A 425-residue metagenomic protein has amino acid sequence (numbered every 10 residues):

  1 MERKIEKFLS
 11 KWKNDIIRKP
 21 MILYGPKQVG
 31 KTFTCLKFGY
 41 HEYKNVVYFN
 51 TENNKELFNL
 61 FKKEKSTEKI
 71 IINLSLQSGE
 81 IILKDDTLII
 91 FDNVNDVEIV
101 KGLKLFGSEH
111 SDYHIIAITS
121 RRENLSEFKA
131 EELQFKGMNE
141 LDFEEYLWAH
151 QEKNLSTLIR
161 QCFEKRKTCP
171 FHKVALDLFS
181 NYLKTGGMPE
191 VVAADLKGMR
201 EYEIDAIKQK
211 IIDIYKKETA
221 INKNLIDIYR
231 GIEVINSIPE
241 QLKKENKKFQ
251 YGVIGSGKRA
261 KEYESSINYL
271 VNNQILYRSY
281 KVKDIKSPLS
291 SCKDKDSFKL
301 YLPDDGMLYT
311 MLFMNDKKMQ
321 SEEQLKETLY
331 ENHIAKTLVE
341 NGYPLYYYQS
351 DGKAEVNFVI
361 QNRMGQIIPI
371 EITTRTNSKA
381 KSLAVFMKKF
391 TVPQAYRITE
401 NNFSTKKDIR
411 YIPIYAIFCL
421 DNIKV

Functional and structural regions predicted by a protein language model:
M1-N14: N-terminal pre-Walker A segment at the start of P-loop NTPase domains
K31: Conserved lysine of the Walker
T34, F38: Hydrophobic positions on the alpha1 helix immediately C-terminal to the Walker A/P-loop
E80-I99: Conserved P-loop NTPase "ATPase switch" module shared by AAA+ and STAND
I90-D92, Y113-S120, G137: Structural recognition of the conserved hydrophobic beta-strand(s) that form the central parallel beta-sheet of P-loop
T119, L125-K243: Interdomain motor-coupling "hinge/lid" segment immediately C-terminal to the ATP-binding subdomain of NTP-driven enzymes
A193-N362: Accessory nucleic acid-recognition modules appended to NTPase machines
L338, V356-I360, G365-T376, A395: Conserved catalytic cores of phosphodiester-cleaving nucleases, focusing on short active-site segments
